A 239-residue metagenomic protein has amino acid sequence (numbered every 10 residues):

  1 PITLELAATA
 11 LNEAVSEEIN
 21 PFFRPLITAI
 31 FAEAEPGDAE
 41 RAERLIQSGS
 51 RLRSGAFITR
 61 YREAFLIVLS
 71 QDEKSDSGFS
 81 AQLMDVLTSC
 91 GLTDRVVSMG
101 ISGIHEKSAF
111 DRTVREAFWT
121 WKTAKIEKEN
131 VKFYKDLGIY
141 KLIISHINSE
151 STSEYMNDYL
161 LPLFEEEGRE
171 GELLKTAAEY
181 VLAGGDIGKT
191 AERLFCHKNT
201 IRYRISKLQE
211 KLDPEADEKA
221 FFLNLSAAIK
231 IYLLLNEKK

Functional and structural regions predicted by a protein language model:
P1-K239: Cytosolic nucleotide-utilizing catalytic cores of signal-transduction proteins
